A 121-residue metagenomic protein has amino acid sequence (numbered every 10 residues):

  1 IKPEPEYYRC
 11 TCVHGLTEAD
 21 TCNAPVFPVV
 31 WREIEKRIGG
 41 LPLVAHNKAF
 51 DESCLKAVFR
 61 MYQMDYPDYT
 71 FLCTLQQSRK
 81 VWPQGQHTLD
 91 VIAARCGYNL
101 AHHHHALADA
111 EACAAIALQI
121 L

Functional and structural regions predicted by a protein language model:
I1-D68, P83-H104: Conserved non-catalytic scaffold segment of RNase H-like nuclease domains
V30, A112-C113: Short Asp/Glu-rich motifs
L55, Q77, C113-A117: Buried hydrophobic packing segments
D65-R79: Conserved beta-strand -> loop -> alpha-helix junction used to position metal-binding or nucleic-acid-contacting
W82-Q84, I120-L121: Short helix-capping/linker segments at secondary-structure and domain boundaries
R95, A114-L121: Acidic two-metal-ion nuclease catalytic site recognized across multiple nuclease folds, prominently DnaQ/RNase D-T
D109: Conserved catalytic/binding loops enriched for acidic/polar residues
